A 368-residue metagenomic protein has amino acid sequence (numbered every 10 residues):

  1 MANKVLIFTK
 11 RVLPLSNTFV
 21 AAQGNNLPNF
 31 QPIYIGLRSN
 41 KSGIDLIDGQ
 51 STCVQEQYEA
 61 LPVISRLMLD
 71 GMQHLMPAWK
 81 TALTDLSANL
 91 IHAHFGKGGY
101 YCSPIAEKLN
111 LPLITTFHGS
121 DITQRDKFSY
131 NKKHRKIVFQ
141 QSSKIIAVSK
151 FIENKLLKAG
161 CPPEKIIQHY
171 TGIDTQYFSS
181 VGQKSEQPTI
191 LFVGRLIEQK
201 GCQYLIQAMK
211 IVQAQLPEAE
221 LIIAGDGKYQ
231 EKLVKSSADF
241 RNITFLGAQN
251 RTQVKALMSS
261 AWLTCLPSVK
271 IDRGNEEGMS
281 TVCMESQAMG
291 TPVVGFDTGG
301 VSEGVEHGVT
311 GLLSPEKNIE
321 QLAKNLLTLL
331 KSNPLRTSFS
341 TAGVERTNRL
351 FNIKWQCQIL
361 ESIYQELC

Functional and structural regions predicted by a protein language model:
M1-Q50: N-terminal subdomain of nucleotide-sugar transferases
L6, G182-K210, I222, T264: Conserved donor-binding/catalytic core segment of Leloir-type glycosyltransferases
A93-G98: Short His-centered aromatic/hydrophobic patch
F151, G172: Carbohydrate-associated surface elements
L233-K255: Nucleotide-activated donor-binding/catalytic signature segment of Leloir-type glycosyltransferases, i.e., the conserved
S259-G274, T291: Acidic donor-binding loop of glycosyltransferase active sites
C283, A288, P292-G295, V305: Short hydrophobic beta-strand element within catalytic cores of glycosyltransferases and related nucleotide-activated
H307-G308, L312-I319, T328-P334: Conserved acidic donor-binding segment of nucleotide-sugar-dependent glycosyltransferases
